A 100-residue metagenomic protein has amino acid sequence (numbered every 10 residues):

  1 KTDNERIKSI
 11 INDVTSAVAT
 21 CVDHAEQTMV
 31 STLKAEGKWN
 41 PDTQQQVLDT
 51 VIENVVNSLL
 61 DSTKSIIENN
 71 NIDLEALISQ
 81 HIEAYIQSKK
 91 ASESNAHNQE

Functional and structural regions predicted by a protein language model:
K1-E100: Cationic, hydrophobic amphipathic alpha-helical membrane-interacting segments
